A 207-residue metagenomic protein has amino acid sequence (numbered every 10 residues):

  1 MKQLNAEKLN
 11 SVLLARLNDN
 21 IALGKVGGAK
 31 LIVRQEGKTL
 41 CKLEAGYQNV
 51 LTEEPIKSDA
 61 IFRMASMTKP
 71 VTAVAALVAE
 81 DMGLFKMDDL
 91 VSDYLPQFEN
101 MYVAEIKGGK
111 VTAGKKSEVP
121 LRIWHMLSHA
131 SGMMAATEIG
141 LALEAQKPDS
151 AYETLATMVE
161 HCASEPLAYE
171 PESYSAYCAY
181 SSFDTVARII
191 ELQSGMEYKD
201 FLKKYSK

Functional and structural regions predicted by a protein language model:
Q3-M64, L84-K86, N100-K107: Short, conserved catalytic-motif segment at the N-terminal edge
N5, L9, L13, M64 (+7 more regions): Hydrophobic (often cysteine-bearing) scaffold residues that line and stabilize catalytic clefts of nucleotide/cofactor
R16, A75, C162, T185-I189 (+2 more regions): Short, hydrophobic/aromatic alpha-helical segments in well-folded domains
G28, K86-L90, E197-F201: Alpha-helix N-cap and coil->helix boundary residues
V50-C178: Active-site-proximal loop and beta-strand segments within enzyme catalytic domains
V78-F85, I190-K199, K207: Bacterial peptidoglycan biogenesis and beta-lactam-recognition machinery
I123, L141, E197-K207: Conserved active-site loop region of the serine DD-peptidase/beta-lactamase
M126-H129, S182-L192: Active-site-proximal alpha-helical segments within enzyme catalytic domains
